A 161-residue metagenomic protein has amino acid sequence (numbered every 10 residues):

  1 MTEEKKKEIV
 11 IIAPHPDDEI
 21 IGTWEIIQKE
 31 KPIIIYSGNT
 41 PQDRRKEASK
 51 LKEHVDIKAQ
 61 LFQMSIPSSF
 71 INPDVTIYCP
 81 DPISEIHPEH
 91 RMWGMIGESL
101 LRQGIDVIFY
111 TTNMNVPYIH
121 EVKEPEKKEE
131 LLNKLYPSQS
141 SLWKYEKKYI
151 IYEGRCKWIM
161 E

Functional and structural regions predicted by a protein language model:
M1-I12, E30, E47, I57-E161: Metal-dependent de-N-acetylase/amidase catalytic core
E4-R44: ATP-dependent adenylation/pyrophosphate-handling site
D43-L51: Short alpha-helix adjacent to the SAM-binding motif of class I
